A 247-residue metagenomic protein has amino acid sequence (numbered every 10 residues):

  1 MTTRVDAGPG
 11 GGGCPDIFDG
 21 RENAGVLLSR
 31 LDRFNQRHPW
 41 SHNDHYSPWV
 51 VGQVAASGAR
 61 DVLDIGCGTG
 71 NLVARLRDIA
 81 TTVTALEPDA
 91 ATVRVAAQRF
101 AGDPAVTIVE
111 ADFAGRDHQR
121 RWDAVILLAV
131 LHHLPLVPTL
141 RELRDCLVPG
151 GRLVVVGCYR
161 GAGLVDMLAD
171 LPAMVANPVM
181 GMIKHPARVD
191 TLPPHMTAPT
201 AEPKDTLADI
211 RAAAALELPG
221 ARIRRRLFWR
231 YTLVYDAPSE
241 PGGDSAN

Functional and structural regions predicted by a protein language model:
S41-R60: Conserved alpha-helix/loop element of class I SAM-dependent methyltransferases that forms part of the SAM/SAH-binding
I65: Conserved beta-strand/loop positions that form the S-adenosyl-L-methionine
T69-N71, R75-V106, E110-G115: Class I SAM-dependent methyltransferase SAM/SAH-binding core
I126: A conserved beta-strand element that flanks and buttresses the S-adenosyl-L-methionine
L134-L143: A short, conserved alpha-helix within the catalytic core of class I
L147-R152: Short glycine-dipeptide loop
V154-G181: Conserved class I S-adenosyl-L-methionine
T200-P219: Short alpha-helix
